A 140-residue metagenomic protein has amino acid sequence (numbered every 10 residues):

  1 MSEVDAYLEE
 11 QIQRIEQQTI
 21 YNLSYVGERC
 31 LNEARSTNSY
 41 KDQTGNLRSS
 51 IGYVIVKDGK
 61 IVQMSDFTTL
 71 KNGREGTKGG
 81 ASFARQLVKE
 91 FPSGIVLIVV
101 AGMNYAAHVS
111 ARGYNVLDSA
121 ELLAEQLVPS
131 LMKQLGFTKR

Functional and structural regions predicted by a protein language model:
M1-V4, M103-R112: Short acidic, glycine/tyrosine-flanked loop/strand segments centered on an H-E-D-like triad
E3, L23, G136-R140: Short hydrophobic/aromatic patches at helix-to-coil boundaries
A6-Y105: Short, low-complexity, charged/polar segments at coil/turn and helix-coil boundaries
S110-R140: Protruding loop/beta-arch "assembly-hinge" segments enriched in small, turn-prone residues
